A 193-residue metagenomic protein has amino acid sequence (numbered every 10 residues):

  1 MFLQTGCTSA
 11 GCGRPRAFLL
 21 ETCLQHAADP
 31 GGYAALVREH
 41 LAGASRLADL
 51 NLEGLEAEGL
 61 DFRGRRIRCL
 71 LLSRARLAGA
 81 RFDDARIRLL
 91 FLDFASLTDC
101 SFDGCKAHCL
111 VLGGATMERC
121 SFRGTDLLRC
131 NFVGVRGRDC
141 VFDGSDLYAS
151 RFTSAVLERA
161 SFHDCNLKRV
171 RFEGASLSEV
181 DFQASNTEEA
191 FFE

Functional and structural regions predicted by a protein language model:
M1-L20, G31-E193: Tandem repeat scaffolds
C23-L24: Zinc-coordinating Cys/His ligand positions in small cysteine/histidine-rich zinc-finger domains
A27: Cys/His-coordinated zinc-finger cores
